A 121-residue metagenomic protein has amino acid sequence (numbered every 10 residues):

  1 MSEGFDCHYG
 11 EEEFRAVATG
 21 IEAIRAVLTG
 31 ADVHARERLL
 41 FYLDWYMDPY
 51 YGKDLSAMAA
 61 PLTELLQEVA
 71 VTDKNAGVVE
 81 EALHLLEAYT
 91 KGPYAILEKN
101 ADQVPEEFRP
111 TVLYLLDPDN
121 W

Functional and structural regions predicted by a protein language model:
M1-F5, D32-M47: HEAT-repeat alpha-solenoid elements in large eukaryotic scaffold proteins
S2, P93-W121: Eukaryotic acidic, Ser/Thr-rich intrinsically disordered low-complexity regions
Y9-A16: Alpha-solenoid helical repeat scaffolds
A16-I24, L55-E64, A101: Core helices of alpha-solenoid repeat scaffolds
V27-D32, A70-K74, A101: Alpha-solenoid helical repeat architecture
Y46-K53, L86-I96, D119: Residue-level signature of the C-terminal ends
